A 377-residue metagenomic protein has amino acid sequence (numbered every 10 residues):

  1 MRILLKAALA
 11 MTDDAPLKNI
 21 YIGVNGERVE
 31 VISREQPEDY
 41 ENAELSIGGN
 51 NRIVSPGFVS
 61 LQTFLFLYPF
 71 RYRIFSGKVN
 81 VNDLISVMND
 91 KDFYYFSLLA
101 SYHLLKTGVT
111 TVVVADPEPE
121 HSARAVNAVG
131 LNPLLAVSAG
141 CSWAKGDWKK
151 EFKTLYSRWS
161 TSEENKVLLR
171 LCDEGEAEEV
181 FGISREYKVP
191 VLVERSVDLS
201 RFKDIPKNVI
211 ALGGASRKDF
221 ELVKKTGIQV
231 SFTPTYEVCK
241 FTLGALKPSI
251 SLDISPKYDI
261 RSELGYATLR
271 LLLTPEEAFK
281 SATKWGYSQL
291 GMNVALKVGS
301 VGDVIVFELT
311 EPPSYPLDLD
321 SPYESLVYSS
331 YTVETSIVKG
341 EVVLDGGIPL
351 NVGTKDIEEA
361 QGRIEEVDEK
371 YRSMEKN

Functional and structural regions predicted by a protein language model:
M1-Y40: N-terminal metal-binding scaffold of metallo-dependent hydrolase/deaminase domains
R2-L5, E38-N80, L105-K106: Replace "His-x-His-based motif
I53, Y72-G130, E151-S162, S373: Alpha-helical scaffold segments that flank or form the walls of functional sites
Y68-Y95, G140-A144, V197-N208, K224-G227 (+1 more regions): Active-site gating loops and adjacent loop-to-helix segments of metal-dependent hydrolytic enzymes
H121-S216: Metal-coordinating catalytic core of metallo-dependent amide/deamination hydrolases
D173, V191-R270: Active-site neighborhoods of metal-dependent hydrolases
K207, F241-P313, V327-S330: His/Asp/Glu-enriched, well-ordered alpha-helical/loop segment that forms or immediately abuts the divalent-metal
V301-T354: C-terminal cap of metal-dependent C-N hydrolases
